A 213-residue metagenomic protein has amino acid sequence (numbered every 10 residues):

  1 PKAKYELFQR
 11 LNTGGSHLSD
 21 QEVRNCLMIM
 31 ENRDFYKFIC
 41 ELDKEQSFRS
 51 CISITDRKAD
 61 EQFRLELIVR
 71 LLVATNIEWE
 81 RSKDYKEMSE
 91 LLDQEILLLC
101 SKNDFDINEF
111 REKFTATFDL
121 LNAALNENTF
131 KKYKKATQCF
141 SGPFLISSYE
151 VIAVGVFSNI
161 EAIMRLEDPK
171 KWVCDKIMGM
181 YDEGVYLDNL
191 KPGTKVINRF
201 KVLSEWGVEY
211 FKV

Functional and structural regions predicted by a protein language model:
P1-Q94, M164-E167, V173-I197, K201 (+1 more regions): Basic- and aromatic-enriched surface patches that contact anionic nucleotides/nucleic acids
V23-I29, V69-R70, F105-R111, E127-T129 (+1 more regions): Short, mixed-charge, low-aromatic patches
L65-I68, E80, L120-K131, K135-G142 (+2 more regions): Histidine-centered, transition-metal-coordinating active-site segments
Y85-Q138: Small-residue-rich helix-loop
N128-V185: C-terminal hydrophobic structural anchor segments that stabilize assembly/packing rather than catalytic chemistry
